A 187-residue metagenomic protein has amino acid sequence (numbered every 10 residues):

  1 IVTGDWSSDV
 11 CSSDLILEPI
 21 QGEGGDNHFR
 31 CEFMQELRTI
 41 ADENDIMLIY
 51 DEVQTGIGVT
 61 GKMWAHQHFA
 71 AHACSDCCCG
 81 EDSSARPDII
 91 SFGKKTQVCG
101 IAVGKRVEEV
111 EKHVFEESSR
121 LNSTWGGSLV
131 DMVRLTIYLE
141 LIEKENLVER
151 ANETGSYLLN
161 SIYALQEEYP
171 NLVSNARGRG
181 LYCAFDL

Functional and structural regions predicted by a protein language model:
I1-C11: Single conserved hydrophobic/aromatic residue that forms the stacking wall/gate of nucleotide- or nucleobase-binding
E18-C31, D45-G80: Conserved PLP phosphate-binding loop immediately N-terminal to the Schiff-base lysine helix in PLP-dependent enzymes
M34-D42: Surface-exposed amphipathic alpha-helices with a cationic face
E43-N44, Y169: Helix C-cap/helix->beta junction micro-motif
A70-V114, G127-M132: Active-site PLP attachment segment
W125-N146, R150, T154: Structural motif of enzymes handling amino- and sulfur-group chemistry
E145-L187: Conserved PLP-dependent catalytic core of the aminotransferase class-I/II
